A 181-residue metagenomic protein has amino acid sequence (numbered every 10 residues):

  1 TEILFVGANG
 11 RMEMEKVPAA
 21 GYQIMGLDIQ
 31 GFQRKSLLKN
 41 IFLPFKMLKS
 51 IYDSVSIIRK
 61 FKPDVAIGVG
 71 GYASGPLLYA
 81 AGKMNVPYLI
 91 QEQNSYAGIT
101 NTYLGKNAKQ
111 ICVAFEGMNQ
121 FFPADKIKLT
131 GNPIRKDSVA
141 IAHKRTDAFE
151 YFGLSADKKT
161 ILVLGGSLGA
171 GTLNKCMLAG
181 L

Functional and structural regions predicted by a protein language model:
E2, M12, Q23, G82-F149 (+1 more regions): Active-site-proximal region of nucleotide-activated glycan assembly enzymes, centered on histidine/acidic-rich loops
E2-F45: Conserved nucleotide-sugar phosphate-binding/catalytic loop shared by glycosyltransferases and other
V17, G70, I111, G169: Residue-level signature of catalytic and energy-coupling elements of molecular machines, predominantly ATP/GTP-dependent
A20, H143-E150, L154-L181: Donor-nucleotide binding loops and adjacent catalytic segments primarily of GT-B fold Leloir glycosyltransferases
F32, S36-V65: An amphipathic, basic-hydrophobic alpha-helix
D53-A66, A73-L89, T102-Q110: Glycosyltransferases and closely related glycan-assembly transferases that use nucleotide-activated donors
G71-A73, S95-Y96, S167-L168, T172: Residue-level detector of alpha-helix initiation sites
